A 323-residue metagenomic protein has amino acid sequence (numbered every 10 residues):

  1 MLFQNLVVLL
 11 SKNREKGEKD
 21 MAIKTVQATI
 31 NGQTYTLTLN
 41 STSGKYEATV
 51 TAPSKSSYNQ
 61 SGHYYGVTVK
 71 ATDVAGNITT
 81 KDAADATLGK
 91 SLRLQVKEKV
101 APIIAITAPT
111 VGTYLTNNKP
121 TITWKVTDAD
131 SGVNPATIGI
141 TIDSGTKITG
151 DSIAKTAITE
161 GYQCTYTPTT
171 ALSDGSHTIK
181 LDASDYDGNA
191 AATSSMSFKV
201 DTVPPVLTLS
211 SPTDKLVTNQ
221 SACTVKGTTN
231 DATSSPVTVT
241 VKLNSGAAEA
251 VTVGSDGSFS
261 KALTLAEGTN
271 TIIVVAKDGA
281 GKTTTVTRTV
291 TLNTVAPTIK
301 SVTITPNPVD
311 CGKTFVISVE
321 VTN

Functional and structural regions predicted by a protein language model:
M1-V7, G112-N118, D214-S221, N307-K313: Short, solvent-exposed loop/linker segments at the N-terminal edge of repeated beta-sheet extracellular domains
R14-K24, D128-P135, N230-V239, N323: Extracellular acidic loop/turn motifs
T34-S41, T149-K155, A248-G254: Short, surface-exposed loop motifs enriched in S/T, G, D/E and P with embedded aromatic residues
T42-S54, T156-Y166, S255-F259: Aromatic sugar-binding surface patches on proteins that engage polysaccharides or sugar-phosphate polymers
A52-Y64, T169-S176, A262-T269: Surface-exposed, short loops/turns at beta-strand junctions within beta-sandwich domains
D73, A86-A105, S195-P205, R288-P297: Flexible, low-complexity linkers/stalks enriched in Thr/Pro that connect modular domains
